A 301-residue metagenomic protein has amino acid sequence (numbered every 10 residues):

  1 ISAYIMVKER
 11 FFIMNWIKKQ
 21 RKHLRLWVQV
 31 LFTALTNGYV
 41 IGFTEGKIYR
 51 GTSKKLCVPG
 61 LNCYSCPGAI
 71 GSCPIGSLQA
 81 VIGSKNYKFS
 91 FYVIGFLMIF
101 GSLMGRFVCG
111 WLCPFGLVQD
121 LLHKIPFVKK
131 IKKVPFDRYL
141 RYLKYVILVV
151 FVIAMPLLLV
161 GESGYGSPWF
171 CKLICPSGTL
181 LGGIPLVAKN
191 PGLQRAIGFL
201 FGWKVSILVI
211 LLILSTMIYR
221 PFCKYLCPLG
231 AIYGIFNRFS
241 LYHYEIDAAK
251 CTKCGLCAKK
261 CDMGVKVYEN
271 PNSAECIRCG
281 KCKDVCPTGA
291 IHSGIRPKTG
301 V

Functional and structural regions predicted by a protein language model:
S2-M6: Short, positively charged and aromatic/hydrophobic N-terminal segments
V7-G264, Y268, A274-V301: Non-ligating segments of multi-cofactor redox enzymes
